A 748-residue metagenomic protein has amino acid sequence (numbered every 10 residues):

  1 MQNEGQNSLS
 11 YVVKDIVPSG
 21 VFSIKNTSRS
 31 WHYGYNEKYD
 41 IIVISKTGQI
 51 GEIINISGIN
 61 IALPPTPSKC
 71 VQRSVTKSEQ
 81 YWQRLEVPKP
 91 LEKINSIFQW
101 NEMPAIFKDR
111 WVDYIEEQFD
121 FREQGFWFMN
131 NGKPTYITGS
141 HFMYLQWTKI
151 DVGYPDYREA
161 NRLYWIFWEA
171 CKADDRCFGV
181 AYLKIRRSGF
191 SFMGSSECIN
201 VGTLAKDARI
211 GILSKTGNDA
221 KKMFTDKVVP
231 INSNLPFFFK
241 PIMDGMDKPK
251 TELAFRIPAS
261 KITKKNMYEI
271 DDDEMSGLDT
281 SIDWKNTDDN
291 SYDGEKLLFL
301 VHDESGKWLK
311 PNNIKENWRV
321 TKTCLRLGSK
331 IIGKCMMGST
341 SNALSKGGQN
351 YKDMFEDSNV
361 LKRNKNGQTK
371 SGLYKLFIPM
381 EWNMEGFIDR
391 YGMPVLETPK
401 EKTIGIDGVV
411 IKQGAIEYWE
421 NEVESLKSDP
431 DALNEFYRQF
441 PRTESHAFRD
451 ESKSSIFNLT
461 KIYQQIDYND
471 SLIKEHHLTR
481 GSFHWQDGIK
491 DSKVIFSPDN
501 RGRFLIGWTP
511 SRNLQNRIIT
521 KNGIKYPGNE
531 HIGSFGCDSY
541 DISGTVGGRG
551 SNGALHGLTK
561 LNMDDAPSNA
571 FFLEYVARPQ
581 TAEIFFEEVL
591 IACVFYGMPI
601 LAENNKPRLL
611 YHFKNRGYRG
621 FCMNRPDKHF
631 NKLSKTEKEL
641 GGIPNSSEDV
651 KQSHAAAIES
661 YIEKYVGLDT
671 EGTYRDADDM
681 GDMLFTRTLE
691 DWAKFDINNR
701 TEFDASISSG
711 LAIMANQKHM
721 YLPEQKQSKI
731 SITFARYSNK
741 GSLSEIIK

Functional and structural regions predicted by a protein language model:
M1-F178, D226, P230-I231, P236-F238 (+3 more regions): N-terminal accessory segments
N3-W31, Y35-N36, I41, T47 (+11 more regions): RNase H-like, metal-dependent nuclease domains and their acidic two-metal-ion catalytic environment used
R176-C198: Walker A/P-loop
G179-A181, R209-G211, F299, P599: Residue-level preference for the first positions of well-ordered beta-strands
V201-A208: Post-Walker A helix-loop "phosphate-sensing" segment adjacent to the P-loop in P-loop NTPases
R209-D288, I466-D467, S471-L478: Conserved nucleotide-state-sensing and coupling region of NTP-binding domains
N312-K330: Short, conserved "post-DEAD/DEAH" coupling segment immediately C-terminal to helicase motif II within the SF2/RecA-like
C622-E671: Short alpha-helix plus adjacent loop in nuclease-associated cores
